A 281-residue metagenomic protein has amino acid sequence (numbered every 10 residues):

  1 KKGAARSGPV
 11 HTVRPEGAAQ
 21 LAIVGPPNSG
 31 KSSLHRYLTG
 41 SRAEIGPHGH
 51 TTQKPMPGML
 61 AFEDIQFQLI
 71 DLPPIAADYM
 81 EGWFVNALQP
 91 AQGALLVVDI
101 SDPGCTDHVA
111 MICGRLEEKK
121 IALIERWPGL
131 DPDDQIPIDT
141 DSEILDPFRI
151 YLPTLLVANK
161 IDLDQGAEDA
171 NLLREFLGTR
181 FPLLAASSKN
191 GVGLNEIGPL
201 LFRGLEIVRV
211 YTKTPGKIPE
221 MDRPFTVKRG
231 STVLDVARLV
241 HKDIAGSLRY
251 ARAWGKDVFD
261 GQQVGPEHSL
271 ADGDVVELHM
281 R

Functional and structural regions predicted by a protein language model:
K1-A19, V24, S29, E125-R281: C-terminal-of-GTPase-core extension/linker across diverse P-loop GTPases
K1-T106, G114: Conserved G1/Walker A P-loop phosphate-binding module
Y37-L38, G82-V85, V109-I112, D169-L173 (+2 more regions): Short, glycine/charged-enriched secondary-structure capping and boundary segments
M59-D64, I100, G104-H108, C113 (+2 more regions): A short, terminal or domain-edge coil/loop segment
L60, L69, I112, V210-T212 (+1 more regions): Generic structural hydrophobic/aromatic packing signal, biased to beta-strands
I75-A77, Q89-D139, I161-A167, G191: Conserved Switch II/interswitch segment of TRAFAC-class P-loop GTPases
